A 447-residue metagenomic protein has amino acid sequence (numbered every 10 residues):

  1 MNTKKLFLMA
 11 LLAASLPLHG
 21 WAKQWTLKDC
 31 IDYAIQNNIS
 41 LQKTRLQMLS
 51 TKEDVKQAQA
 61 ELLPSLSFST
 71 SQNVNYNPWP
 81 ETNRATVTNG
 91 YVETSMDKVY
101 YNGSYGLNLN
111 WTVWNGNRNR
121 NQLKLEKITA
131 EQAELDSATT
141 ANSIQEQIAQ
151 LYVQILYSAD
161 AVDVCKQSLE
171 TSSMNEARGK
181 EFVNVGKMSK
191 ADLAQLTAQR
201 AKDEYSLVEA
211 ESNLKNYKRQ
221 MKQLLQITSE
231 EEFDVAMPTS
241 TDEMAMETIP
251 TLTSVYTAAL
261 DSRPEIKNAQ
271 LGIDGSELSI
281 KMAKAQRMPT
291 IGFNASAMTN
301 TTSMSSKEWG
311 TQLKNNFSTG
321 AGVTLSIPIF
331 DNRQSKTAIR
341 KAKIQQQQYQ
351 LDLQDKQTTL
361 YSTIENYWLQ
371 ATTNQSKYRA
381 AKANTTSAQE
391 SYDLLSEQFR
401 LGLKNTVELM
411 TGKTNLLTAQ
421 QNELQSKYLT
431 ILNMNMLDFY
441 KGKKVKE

Functional and structural regions predicted by a protein language model:
M1-Y33, T82-T88, E211-S254, D438-E447: Terminal intrinsically disordered/low-complexity segments used for targeting and assembly
W21-S71, N77-P78, S229, V235-D274 (+1 more regions): Bacterial Sec-pathway N-terminal export signals of envelope proteins
D29, E53, S143-A258, Q370 (+3 more regions): Periplasmic alpha-helical coiled-coil/stalk elements that build and connect Gram-negative outer-membrane
S40, S65-S67, R118, E209 (+2 more regions): Membrane-spanning beta-strand positions in outer-membrane beta-barrel proteins
Q42-L46, Q59-A60, V99, V113-A141 (+5 more regions): Sec/SRP-type N-terminal targeting helices
S69-W111, P238-T248, K281, N294-I327 (+1 more regions): Small/polar, glycine/serine/threonine/aspartate-rich low-complexity segments that form flexible
K202-I227, A383-K443: Short segments within alpha-helical structural elements
